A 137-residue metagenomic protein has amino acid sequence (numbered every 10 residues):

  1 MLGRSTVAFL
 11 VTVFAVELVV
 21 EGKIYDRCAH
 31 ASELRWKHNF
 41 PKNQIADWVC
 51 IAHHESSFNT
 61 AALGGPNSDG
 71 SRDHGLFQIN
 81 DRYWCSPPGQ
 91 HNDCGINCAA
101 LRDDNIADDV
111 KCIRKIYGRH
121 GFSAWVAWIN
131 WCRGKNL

Functional and structural regions predicted by a protein language model:
M1-G3, G70-S71: Intrinsically disordered, low-complexity regulatory regions enriched in Ser/Pro/Gly/Thr and acidic residues
L2-N59: Export/targeting segments at the very N-terminus of extracytoplasmic proteins
A61, P66-L137: Catalytic and binding regions of secreted/periplasmic enzymes and modules that target cell-wall glycans
